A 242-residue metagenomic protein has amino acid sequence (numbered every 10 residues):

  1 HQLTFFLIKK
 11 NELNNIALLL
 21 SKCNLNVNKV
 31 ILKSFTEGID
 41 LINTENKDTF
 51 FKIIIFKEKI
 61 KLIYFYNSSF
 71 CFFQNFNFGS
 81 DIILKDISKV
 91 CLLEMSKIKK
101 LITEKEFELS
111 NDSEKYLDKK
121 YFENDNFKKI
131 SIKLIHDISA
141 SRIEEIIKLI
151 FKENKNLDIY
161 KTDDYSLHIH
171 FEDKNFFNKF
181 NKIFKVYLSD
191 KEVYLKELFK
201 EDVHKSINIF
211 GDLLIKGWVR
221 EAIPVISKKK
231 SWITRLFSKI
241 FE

Functional and structural regions predicted by a protein language model:
H1-F50, C71, I132, H136 (+3 more regions): Nucleotide/phosphate-binding catalytic cleft detector across ATP-hydrolyzing and phosphate-transferring enzymes
H1-T4, I146-F151: Conserved phosphate-binding loops in N-terminal lobes of ATP-dependent enzymes of the actin/Hsp70/sugar-kinase
I8, I54-F56, I169-K174: Structural motif
A17-L18, L25, Y64-K148, K161-T162 (+1 more regions): Phosphate-binding glycine-rich/basic clefts of nucleotide- and phosphate-handling proteins, predominantly
I42-F73, I87: Gly/Thr-rich phosphate-binding beta-strand-loop-beta motif of the actin/hexokinase/Hsp70
L93, K152, N156: Conserved helix-loop functional segments at active or binding sites
N156-L167, F176-V193: ATP-binding/phosphotransfer module of carbohydrate and carboxylate kinases, centering on a glycine-rich
I183-L213: Conserved phosphate-binding/catalytic loops in two-lobed NTP-binding clefts
